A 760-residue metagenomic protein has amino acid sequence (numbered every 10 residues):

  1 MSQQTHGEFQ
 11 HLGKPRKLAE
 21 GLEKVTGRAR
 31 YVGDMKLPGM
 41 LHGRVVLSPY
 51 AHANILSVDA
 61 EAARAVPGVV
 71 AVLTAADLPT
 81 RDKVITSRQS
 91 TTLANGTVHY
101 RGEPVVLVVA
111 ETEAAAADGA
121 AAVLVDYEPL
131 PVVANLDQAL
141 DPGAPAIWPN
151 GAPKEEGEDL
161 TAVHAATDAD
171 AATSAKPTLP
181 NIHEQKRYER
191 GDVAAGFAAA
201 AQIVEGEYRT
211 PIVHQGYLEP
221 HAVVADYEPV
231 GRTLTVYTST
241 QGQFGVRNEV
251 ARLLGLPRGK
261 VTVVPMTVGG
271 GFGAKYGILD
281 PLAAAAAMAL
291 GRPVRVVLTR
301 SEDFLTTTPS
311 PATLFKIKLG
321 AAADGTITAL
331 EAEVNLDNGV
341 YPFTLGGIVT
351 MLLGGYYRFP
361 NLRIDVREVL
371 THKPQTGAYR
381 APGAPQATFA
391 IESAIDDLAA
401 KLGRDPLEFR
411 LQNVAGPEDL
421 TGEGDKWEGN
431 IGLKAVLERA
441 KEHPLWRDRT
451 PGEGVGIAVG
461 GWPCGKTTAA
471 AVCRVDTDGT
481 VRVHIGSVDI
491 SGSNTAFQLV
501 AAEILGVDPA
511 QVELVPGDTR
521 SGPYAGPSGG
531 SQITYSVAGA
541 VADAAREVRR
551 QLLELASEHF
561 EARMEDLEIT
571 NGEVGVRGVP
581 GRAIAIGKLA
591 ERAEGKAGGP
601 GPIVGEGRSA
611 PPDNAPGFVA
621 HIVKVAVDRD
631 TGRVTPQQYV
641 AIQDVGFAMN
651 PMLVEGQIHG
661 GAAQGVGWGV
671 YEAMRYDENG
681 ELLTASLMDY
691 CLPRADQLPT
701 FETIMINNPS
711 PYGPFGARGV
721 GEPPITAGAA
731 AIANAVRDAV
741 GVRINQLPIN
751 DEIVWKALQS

Functional and structural regions predicted by a protein language model:
M1-T173, R592-K596: Flexible, low-hydrophobicity surface segments
K14, E20-T26, L160-A165, A169-V223 (+7 more regions): Glycine-rich loop/linker segments at domain edges
A65, A75-L78, G255-K260, A289-V296 (+5 more regions): C-terminal catalytic domains of large/alpha subunits in multi-subunit enzymes
D82-T86, G119-A122, T238, R247-E249 (+13 more regions): Short acidic, glycine/serine/threonine-rich loops at helix termini
G96-T97, P257-G259, V263-P265, M288-T299 (+1 more regions): Conserved catalytic cysteine-centered active-site region of acyl-thioester-dependent Claisen-condensing enzymes
I147-L254, N413-T480, S487, L499 (+2 more regions): Helix-loop-helix junctions that connect adjacent transmembrane helices in secondary transporters/permeases, recognized
Q241-P265, G271, Y276-A285, F359 (+1 more regions): Active-site-proximal gating segment of KS-fold condensing enzymes and close homologs
T267-G291, R295-V296, S493-A501: Thiamine diphosphate
